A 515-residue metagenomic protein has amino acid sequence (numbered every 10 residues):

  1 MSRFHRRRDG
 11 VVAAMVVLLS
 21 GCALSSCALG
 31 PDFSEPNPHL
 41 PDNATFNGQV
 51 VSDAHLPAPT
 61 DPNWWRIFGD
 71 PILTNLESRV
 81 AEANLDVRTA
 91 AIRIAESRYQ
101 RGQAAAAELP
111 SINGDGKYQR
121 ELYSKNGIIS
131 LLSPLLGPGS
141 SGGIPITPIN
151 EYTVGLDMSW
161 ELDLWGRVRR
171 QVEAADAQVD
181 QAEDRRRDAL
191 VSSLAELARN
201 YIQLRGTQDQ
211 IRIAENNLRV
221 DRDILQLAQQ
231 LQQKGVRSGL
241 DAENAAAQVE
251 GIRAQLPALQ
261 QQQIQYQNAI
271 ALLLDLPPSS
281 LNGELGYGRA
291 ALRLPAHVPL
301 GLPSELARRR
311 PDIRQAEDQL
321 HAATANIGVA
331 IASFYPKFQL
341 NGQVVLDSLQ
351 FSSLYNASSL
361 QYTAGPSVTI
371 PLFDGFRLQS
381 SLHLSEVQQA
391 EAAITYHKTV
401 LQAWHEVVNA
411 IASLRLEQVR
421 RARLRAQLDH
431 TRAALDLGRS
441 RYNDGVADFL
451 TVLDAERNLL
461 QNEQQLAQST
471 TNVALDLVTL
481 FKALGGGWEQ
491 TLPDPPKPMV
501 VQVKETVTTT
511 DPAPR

Functional and structural regions predicted by a protein language model:
S2-H5, V11-E82, S130-S140, P145 (+6 more regions): Terminal intrinsically disordered/low-complexity segments used for targeting and assembly
A28-E196, K337-G342, L372-L382: Short flexible linkers and secondary-structure junctions
R88-T89, A105-A106, P148, L162-L190 (+7 more regions): Sec/SRP-type N-terminal targeting helices
Y152-M158, N200, L302, Y362-V368: Hydrophobic, lipid-facing positions within transmembrane beta-strands of outer-membrane proteins
V168, D184-L302, S413, E417 (+3 more regions): Periplasmic alpha-helical coiled-coil/stalk elements that build and connect Gram-negative outer-membrane
Q232-G239, Y442-V446, A483-G487: A short glycine-centered flexible hinge/capping loop motif at secondary-structure junctions
G438-A474: C-terminal structured "cap/appendage" subdomains that terminate the fold
